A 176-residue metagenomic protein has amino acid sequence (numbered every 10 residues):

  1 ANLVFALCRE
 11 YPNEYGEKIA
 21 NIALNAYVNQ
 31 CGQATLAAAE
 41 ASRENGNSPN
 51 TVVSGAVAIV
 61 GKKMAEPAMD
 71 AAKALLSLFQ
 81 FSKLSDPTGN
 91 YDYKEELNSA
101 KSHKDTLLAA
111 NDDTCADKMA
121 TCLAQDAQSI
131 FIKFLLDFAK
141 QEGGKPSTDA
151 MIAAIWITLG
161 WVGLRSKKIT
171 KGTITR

Functional and structural regions predicted by a protein language model:
A1-R176: Hydrophobic alpha-helical bundle cores within soluble ligand-binding/oligomerization subdomains
